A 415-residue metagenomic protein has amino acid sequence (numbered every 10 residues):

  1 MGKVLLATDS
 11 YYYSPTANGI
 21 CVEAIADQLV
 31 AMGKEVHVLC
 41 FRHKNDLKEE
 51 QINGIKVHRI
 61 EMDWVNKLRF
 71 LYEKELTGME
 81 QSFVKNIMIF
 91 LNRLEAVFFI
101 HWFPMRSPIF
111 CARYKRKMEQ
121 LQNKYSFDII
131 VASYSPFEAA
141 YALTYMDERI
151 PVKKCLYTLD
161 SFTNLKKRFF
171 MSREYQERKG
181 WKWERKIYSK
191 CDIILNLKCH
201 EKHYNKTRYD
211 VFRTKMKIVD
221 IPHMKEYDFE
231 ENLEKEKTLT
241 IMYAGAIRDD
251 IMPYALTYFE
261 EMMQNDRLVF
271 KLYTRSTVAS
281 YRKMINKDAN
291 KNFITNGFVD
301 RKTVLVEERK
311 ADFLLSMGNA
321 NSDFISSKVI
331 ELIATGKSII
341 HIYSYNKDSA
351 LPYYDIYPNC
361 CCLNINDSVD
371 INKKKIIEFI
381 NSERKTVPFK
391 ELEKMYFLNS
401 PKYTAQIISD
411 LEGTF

Functional and structural regions predicted by a protein language model:
V4, I129, Y145-L165: Active-site proximal beta-strand in glycosyltransferases
A24, E138, Y145, F162 (+1 more regions): Membrane-proximal helix-turn-helix segments that form the acceptor-binding/catalytic region of lipid-linked
G78-I129, Q176, G180: Conserved nucleotide-sugar donor-binding subdomain of glycosyltransferases
F162, H200, I218-D228: Short beta-strand->alpha-helix junction loop in the catalytic core of nucleotide-activated group-transfer enzymes
K186-M216: A short, active-site helix/loop in glycosyltransferases that binds the activated sugar's phosphate group
M224-Y227, E234-M284: Conserved catalytic-core segment of nucleotide-activated headgroup transferases in glycan assembly
S280-T303: Nucleotide-activated donor-binding/catalytic signature segment of Leloir-type glycosyltransferases, i.e., the conserved
R309-K394: Catalytic binding pocket for nucleotide-activated donors in carbohydrate/polymer assembly enzymes
